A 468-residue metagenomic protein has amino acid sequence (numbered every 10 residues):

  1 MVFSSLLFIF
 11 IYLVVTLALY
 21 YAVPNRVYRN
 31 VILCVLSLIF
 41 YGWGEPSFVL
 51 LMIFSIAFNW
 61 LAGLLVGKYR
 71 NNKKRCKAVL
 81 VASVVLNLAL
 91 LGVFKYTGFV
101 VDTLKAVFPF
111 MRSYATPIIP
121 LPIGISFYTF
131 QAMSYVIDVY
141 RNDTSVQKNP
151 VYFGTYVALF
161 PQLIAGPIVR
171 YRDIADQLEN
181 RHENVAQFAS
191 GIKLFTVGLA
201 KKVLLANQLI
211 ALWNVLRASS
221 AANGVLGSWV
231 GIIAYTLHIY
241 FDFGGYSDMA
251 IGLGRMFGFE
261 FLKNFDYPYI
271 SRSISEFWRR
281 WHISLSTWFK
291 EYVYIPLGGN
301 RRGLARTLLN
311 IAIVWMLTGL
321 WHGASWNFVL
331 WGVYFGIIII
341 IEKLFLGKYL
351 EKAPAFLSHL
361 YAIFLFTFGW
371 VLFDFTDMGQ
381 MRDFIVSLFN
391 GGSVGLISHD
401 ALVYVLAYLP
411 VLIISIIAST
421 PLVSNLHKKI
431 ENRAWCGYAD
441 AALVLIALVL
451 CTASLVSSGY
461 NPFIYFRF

Functional and structural regions predicted by a protein language model:
M1-L422, H427-R467: Membrane-embedded transmembrane alpha-helical bundles that form the catalytic cores of multi-pass lipid-modifying
